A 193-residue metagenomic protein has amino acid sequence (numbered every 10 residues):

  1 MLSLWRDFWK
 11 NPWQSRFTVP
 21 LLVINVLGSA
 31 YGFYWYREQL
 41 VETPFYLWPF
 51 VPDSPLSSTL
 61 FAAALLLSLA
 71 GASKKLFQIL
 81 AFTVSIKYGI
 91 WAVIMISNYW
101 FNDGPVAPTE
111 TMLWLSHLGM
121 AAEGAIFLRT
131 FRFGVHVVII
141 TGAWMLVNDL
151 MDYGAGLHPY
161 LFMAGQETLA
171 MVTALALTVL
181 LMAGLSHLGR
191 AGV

Functional and structural regions predicted by a protein language model:
M1-L22, A191-V193: N-terminal membrane topogenic signal
D7-W13, S68-L80, R129-H136, A191: Membrane-interface helix-boundary motifs at transmembrane edges
L22-E38: Alpha-helical transmembrane segments of multi-pass membrane proteins
F33-D103: A glycine-rich, hydrophobic loop/mini-helix early in the fold
T43-F50, D103-L115, F162-A170: Non-cytosolic membrane-interface motifs at loop->transmembrane helix junctions
P55-S68, L118-R129, T173-R190: Hydrophobic cores of alpha-helical transmembrane segments in multi-pass inner/ER membrane proteins, independent
A81-L146: Membrane-proximal helix-loop-helix units in multi-pass membrane proteins
F131-V193: Terminal transmembrane helical module of multi-pass membrane proteins
